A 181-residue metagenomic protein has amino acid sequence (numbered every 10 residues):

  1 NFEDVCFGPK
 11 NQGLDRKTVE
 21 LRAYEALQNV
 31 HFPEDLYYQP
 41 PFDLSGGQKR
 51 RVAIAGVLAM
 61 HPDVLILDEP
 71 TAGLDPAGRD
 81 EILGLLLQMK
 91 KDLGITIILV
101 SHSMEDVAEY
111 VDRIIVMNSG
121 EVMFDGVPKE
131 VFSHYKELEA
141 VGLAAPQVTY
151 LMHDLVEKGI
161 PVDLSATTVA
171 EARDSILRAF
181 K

Functional and structural regions predicted by a protein language model:
T18-D35: Conserved ABC ATPase "signature" region
P40-L44, Q48: Conserved ABC ATPase signature
H61: Conserved catalytic motifs of ABC-family nucleotide-binding domains
L65-D68: Catalytic Walker B motif of ABC-type/P-loop ATPase nucleotide-binding domains
P76-G78: Helix N-cap at the start of a conserved alpha-helix in ABC-type nucleotide-binding domains
V107-E109: A short, surface-exposed alpha-helical micro-motif characterized by mixed small hydrophobic and charged/polar residues
